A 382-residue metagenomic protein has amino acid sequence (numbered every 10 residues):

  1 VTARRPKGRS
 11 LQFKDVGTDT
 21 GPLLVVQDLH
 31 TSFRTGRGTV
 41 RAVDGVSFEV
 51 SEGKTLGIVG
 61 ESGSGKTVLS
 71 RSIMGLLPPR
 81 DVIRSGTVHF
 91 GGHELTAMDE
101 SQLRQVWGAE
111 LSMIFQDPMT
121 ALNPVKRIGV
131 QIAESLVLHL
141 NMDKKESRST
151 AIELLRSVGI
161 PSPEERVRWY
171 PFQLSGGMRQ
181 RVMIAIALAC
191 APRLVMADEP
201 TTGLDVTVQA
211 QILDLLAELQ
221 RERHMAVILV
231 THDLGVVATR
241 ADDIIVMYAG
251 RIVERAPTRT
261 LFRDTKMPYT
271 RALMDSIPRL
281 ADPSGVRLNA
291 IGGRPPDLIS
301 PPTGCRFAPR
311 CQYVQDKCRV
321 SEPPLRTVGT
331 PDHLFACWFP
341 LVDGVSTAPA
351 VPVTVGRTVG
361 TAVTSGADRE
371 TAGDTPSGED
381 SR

Functional and structural regions predicted by a protein language model:
G17-P22, P161-E165, R255-V363: Short catalytic/signature loops enriched in Gly
D19-L23, S32-G45, L76-V82, D99-L103 (+3 more regions): A short, flexible loop at the N-terminus of ABC-type nucleotide-binding domains that lies
E61, G75, M196-P200, L204-V286: P-loop NTP-binding/switch modules centered on Walker-like glycine-rich loops
I83-E94: Conserved ABC transporter NBD signature motif
H93-E94, E146-E165, M274-D275: Conserved ABC ATPase "signature" region
I132, I184, V208, I212: Hydrophobic anchor residue at the start of the ABC signature
A189-R193: A short, proline-enriched helix->beta-strand linker immediately N-terminal to the Walker B motif in ABC-type P-loop
